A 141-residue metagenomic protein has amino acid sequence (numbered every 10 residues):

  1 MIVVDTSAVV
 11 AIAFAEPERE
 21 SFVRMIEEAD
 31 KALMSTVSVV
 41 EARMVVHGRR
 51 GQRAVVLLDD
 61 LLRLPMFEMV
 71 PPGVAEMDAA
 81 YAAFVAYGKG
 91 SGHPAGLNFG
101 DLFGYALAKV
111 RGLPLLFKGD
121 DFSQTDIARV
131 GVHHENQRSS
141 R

Functional and structural regions predicted by a protein language model:
M1-M34, H47-D60: Short, well-structured N-terminal submotif of metal-dependent ribonuclease cores
I2-D5, M34-S35, L97-N98, N136-R141: Histidine- and aromatic-rich ligand-binding microenvironments
V9-V10, V39, F122: A generic structural signal for short hydrophobic patches within well-formed alpha-helices
R19, V39, V55, M77-Y81: A general structural signal for well-ordered alpha-helical segments in protein cores
A29-A32, M66-E68, L113: Short active-site oxyanion
R49-R53, A86-K89, V132-N136: Short, hinge-like loop/turn segments at secondary-structure boundaries
M69-P114: Active-site neighborhoods of divalent-metal-dependent phosphate/nucleic-acid chemistry enzymes
Y105-R141: Acidic, PIN/NYN-like endoribonuclease modules and their adjacent C-terminal/linker elements
